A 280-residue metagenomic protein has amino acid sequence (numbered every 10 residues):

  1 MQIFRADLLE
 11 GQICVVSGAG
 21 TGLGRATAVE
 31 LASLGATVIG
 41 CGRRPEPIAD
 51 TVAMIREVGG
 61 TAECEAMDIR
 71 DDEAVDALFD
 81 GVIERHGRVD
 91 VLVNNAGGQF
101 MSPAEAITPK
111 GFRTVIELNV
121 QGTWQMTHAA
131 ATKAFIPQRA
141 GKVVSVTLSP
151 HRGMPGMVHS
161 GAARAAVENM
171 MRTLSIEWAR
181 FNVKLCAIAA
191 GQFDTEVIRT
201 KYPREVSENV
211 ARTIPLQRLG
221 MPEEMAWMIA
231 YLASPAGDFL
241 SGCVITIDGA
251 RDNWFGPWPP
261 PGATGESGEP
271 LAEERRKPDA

Functional and structural regions predicted by a protein language model:
M1-F4, S241-A280: Short C-terminal tail/terminal secondary-structure segment of NAD(P)H-dependent dehydrogenase/reductase domains
I13, G20-G22: Conserved glycine-rich cofactor-binding loop
A36-D50: Conserved glycine-rich Rossmann-like NAD(P)H-binding loop of the short-chain dehydrogenase/reductase
P103-A104, T108-I116, V210: Substrate-binding pocket helix/loop in short-chain dehydrogenase/reductase
T132-I136, I176-R180, D238: Alpha-helical segment proximal to the catalytic Tyr-Lys
V144-V167, M171-R180, Q192: Catalytic loop of short-chain dehydrogenase/reductase
N169, R180, A187, E208-L240 (+2 more regions): C-terminal helical subdomain
